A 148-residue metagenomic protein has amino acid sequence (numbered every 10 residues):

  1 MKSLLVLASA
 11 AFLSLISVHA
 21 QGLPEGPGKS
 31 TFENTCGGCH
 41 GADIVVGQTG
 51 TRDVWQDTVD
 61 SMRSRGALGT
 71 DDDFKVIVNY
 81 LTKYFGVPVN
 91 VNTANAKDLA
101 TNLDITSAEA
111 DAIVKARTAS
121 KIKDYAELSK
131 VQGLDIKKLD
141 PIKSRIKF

Functional and structural regions predicted by a protein language model:
M1-L4: Positively charged n-region of N-terminal signal peptides that target proteins for export
V6-L15: Bacterial N-terminal signal peptides
G22-G38, Q56: Sequence/structural segment immediately N-terminal to covalent heme-attachment motifs in c-type and related
E33-A42, I77, L81: The canonical Cys-X-X-Cys-His
A42, N102-K123: Amphipathic, charged-and-aliphatic alpha-helical interface segments that function as noncatalytic docking
A42-D73: N-terminal, post-signal-peptide region of Sec/Tat-exported proteins
G66, T70-V87: Short, structured interface segments
V76-L81, G133-F148: Alpha-helical interaction/regulatory segments in DNA maintenance proteins
